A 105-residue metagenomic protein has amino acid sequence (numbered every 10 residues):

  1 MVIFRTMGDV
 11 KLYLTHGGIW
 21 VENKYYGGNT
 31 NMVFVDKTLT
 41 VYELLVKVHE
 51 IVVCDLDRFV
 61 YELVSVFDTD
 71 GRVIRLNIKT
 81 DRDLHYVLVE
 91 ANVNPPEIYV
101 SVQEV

Functional and structural regions predicted by a protein language model:
M1-V105: Phospho-regulated scaffold assembly regions enriched in serine/threonine/proline and acidic residues, encompassing
